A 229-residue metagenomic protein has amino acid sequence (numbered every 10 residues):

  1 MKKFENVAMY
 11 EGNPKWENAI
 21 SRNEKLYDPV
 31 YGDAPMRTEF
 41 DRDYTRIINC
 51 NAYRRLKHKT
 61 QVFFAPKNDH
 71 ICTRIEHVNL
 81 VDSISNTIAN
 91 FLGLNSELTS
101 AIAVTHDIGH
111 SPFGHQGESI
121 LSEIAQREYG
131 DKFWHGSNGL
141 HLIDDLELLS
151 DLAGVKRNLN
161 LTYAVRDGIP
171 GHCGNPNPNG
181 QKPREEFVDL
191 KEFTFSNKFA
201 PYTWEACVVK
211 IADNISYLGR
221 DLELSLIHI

Functional and structural regions predicted by a protein language model:
K2-K156, I169-H172, N177, D189: An N-terminal structural lobe/cap that precedes and organizes the functional/catalytic core across diverse proteins
S137-S216, R220: Histidine/acidic-rich helix-loop-helix segments that form or flank divalent-metal centers in metalloenzyme catalytic
I227-I229: Conserved small/polar residues in nucleotide/adenosyl-binding loops
